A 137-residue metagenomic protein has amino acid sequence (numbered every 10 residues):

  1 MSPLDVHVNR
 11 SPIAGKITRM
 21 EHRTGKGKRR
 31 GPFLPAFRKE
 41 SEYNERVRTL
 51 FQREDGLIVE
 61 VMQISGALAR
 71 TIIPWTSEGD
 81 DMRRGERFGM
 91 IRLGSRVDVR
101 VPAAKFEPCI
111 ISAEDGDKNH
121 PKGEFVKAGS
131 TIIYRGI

Functional and structural regions predicted by a protein language model:
M1-I137: Contiguous, well-folded functional domains in the mature portion of proteins
